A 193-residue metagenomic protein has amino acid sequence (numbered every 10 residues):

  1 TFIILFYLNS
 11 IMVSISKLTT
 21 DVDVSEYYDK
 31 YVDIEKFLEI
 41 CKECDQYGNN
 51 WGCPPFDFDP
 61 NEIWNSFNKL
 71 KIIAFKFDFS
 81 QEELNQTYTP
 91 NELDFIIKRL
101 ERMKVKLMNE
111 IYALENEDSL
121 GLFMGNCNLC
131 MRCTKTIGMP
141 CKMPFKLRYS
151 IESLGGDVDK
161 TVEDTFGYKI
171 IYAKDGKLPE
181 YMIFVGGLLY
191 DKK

Functional and structural regions predicted by a protein language model:
T1-I11: N-terminal amphipathic/basic-hydrophobic helices that include classical n-h-c signal peptides and signal-anchor
V13-K193: Catalytic cores of enzyme domains
